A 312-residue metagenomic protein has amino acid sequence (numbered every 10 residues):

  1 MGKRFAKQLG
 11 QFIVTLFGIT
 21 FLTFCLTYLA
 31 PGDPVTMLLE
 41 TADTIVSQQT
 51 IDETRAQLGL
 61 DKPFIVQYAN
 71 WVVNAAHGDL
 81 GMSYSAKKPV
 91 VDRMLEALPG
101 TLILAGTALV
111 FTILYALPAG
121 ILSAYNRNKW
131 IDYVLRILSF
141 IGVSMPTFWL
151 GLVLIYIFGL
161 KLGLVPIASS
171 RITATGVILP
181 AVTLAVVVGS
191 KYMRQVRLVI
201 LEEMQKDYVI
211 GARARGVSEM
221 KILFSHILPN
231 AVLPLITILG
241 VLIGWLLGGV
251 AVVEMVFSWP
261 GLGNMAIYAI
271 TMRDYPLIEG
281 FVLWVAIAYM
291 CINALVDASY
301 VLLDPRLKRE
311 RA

Functional and structural regions predicted by a protein language model:
G2-F24: Hydrophobic secretory-pathway targeting helix
G2-K3, M94-I131, S170-A312: Alpha-helical transmembrane segments of integral membrane proteins, especially multi-pass inner/plasma-membrane
L9, T50, T54, F64-L80 (+8 more regions): Hydrophobic alpha-helical segments of integral membrane proteins, encompassing both true transmembrane helices
F12, A97, T101, I137-F140 (+2 more regions): Residue-level signal for discrete positions within transmembrane alpha-helices of multi-pass small-molecule
L16-A69, L162-L179: Hydrophobic alpha-helical transmembrane segments of membrane transport/permease proteins and related membrane-embedded
T23-L29, L58-G59, V73, I137-P166 (+1 more regions): Membrane-water interface segments at the C-terminal ends of transmembrane alpha-helices in multi-pass inner-membrane
L60-L117: An internal, D/E-rich "acidic patch" concept
